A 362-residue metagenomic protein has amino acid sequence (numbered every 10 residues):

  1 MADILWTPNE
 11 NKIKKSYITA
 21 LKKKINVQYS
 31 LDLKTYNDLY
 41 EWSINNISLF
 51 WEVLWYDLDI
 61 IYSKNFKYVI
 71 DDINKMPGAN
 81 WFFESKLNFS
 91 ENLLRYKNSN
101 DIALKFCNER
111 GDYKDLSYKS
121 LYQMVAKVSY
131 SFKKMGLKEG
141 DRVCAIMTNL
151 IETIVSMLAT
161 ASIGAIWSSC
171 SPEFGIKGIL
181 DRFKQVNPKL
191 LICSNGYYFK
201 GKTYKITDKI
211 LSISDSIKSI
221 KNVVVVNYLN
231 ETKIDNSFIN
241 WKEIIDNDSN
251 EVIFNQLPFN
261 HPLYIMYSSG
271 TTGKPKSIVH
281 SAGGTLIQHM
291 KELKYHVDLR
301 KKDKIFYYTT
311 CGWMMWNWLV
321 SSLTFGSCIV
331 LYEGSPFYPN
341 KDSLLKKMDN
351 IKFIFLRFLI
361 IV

Functional and structural regions predicted by a protein language model:
V27-L31, S90-S117, N227-K233: AMP-dependent adenylate-forming
N37-W42, S90, L104-L158, G175-L180 (+3 more regions): Conserved AMP-binding/adenylate-forming core of the ANL superfamily
E52-F66, F83-K105, N260: A short N-terminal helical cap/helix-turn-helix that marks the beginning of AMP-binding/adenylate-forming
I102, V225, S237-Y267, K274 (+3 more regions): Conserved pre-ATP/AMP-binding loop-to-beta segment of ANL
R110-G111, I265-S277, L293: Conserved adenylation A10 loop of the ANL superfamily
S129, M135, R142, T148-I176 (+5 more regions): A short helix-loop-beta submotif of the ANL/AMP-binding
S162-E243, I351-K352, R357-V362: Structural core segment of the AMP-binding/adenylate-forming
L286-K304, M314-F355: Conserved AMP-binding/adenylation subdomain of ANL enzymes
